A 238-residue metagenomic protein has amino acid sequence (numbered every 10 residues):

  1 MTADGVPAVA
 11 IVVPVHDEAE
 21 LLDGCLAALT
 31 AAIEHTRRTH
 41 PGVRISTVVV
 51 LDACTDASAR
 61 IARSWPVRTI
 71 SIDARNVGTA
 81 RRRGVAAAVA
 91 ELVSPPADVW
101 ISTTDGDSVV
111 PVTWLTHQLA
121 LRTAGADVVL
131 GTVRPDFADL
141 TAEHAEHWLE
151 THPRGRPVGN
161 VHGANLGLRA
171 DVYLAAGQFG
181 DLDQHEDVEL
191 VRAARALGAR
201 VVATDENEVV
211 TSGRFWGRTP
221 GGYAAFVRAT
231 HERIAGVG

Functional and structural regions predicted by a protein language model:
E18-T39: Short, well-formed alpha-helical segments that are part of the catalytic scaffolds of diverse glycosyltransferases
V48-R60: A conserved acidic beta->alpha catalytic loop
A57, P95-A120: Acidic donor-binding/catalytic loop of UDP-sugar-dependent glycosyltransferases, especially processive GT2
A59-P95: Conserved donor nucleotide-binding strand/loop of the catalytic core
T113-A142: Conserved donor NDP-sugar-binding/catalytic core segment of glycosyltransferases
L149-G167: A recurrent flexible, glycine/aromatic-enriched loop bordering the glycosyltransferase active site that acts as
Q184-L190: Acidic donor-binding loop at a coil-to-helix junction in glycosyltransferase catalytic cores that engages
E189, R195-G238: C-terminal catalytic/acceptor-binding lobe
